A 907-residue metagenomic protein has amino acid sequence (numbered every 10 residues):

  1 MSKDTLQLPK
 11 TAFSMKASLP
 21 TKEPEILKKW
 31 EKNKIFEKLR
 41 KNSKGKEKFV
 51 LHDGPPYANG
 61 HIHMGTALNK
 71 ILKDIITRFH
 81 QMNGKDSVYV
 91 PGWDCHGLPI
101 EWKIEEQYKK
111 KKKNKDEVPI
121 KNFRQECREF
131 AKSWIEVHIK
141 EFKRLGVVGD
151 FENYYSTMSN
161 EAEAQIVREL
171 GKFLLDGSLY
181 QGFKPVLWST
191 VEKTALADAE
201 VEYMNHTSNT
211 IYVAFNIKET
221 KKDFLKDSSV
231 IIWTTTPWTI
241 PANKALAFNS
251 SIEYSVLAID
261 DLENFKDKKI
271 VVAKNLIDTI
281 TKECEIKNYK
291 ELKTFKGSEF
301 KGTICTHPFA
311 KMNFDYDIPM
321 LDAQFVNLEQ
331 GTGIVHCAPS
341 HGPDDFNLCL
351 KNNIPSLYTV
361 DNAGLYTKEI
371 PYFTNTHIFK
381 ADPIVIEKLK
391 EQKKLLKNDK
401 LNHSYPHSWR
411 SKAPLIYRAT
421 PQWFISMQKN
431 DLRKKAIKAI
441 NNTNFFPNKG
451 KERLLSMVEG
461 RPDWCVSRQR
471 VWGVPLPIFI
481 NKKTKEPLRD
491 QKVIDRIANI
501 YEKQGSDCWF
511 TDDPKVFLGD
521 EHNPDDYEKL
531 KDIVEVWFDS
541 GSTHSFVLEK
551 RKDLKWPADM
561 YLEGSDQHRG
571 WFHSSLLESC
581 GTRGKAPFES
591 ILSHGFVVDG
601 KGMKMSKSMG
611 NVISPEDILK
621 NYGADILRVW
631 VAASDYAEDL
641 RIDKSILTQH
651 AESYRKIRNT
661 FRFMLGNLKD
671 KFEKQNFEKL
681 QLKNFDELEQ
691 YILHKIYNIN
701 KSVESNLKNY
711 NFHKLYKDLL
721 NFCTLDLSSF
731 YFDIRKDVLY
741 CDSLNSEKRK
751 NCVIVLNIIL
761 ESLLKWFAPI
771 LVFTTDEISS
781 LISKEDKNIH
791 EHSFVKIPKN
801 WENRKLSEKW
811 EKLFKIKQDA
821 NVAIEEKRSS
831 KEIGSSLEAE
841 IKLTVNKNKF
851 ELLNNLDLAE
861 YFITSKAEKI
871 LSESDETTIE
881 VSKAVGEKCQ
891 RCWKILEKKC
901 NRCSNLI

Functional and structural regions predicted by a protein language model:
S2-A12, K16-L19, E25, K29-N33 (+15 more regions): Residue patterns forming the tRNA-binding/recognition surfaces of aminoacyl-tRNA synthetases and related DALR
K41-I104, I166, I232-T234, W238-T239 (+6 more regions): N-terminal catalytic cores of NTP/NDP-binding nucleotidyl/phosphoryl-transfer enzymes
D94, V186, T190, L196-E202 (+7 more regions): Acidic, turn-prone loop/beta-hairpin segments
L174-V201, H206, I280-Y289, F295 (+2 more regions): Amphipathic alpha-helical
S189, S408, N481, G519-N523 (+2 more regions): Short cysteine-rich clusters marking metal-coordination/redox-active sites
I217, K311, Q324-V326, N352-G364 (+3 more regions): Alpha-helical recognition segments enriched in aromatics with Gly/Pro capping that present substrate-recognition
A245, I252-I334, H341-P343: Protease-associated
Q469, P524, W893-L896, N901-I907: Cys/His-coordinated zinc-binding microdomains
